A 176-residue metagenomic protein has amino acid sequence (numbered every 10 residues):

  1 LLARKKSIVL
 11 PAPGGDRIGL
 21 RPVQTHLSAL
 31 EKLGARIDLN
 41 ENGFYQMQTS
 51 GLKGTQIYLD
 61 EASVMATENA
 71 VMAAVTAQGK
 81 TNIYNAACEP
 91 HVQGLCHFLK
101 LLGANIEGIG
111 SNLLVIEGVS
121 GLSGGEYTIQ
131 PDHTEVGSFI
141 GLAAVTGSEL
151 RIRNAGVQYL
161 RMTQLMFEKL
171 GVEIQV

Functional and structural regions predicted by a protein language model:
L1-V176: Structural preference for solvent-exposed beta-strand-turn elements and adjacent flexible terminal/loop segments within
